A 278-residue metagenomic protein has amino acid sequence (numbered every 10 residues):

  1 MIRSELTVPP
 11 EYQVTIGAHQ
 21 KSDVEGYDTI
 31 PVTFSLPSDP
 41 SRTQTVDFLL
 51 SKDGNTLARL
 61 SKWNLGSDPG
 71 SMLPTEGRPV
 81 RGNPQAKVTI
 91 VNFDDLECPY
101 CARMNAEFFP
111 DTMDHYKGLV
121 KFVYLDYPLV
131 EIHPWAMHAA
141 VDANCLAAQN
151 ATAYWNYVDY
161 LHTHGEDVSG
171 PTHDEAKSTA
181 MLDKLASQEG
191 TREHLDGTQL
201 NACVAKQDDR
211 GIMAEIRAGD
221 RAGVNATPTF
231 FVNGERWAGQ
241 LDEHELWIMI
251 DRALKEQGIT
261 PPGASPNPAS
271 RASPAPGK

Functional and structural regions predicted by a protein language model:
M1-W135, R210-A226, I250-K278: Extracytoplasmic thiol/disulfide redox context detector
D23, P31, L129-T227, F231-K278: Cysteine-centric redox/oxidoreductase cores and disulfide-bonded domains
